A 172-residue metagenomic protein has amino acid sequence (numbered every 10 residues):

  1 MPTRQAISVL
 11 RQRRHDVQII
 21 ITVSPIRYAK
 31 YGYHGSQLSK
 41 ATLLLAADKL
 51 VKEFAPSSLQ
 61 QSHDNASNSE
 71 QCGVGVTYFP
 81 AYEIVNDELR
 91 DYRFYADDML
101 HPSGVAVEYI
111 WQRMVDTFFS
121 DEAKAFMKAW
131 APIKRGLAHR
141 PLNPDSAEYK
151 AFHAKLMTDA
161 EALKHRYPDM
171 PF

Functional and structural regions predicted by a protein language model:
M1-I7: A Trp-anchored, charged/polar loop motif used as the substrate-binding/catalytic surface of acyl/ester-handling
T3, L43, V107: Aromatic/hydrophobic pocket-lining residues that form the small-molecule binding cavity in soluble enzyme cores
S8-Q37, W130-L137, D159: Active-site segments of SGNH/GDSL-like serine hydrolases that catalyze O-acetyl group transfer/hydrolysis on lipids
Q18-I20, A41-A55, V74-D91, R113 (+1 more regions): Extracellular serine-dependent O-acyl
Y31, Y82, V105-E108: N-terminal targeting/trafficking signals and adjacent low-complexity tails
H34-T42, P102: Alpha-helix N-cap and loop-to-helix initiation/capping positions
A55-G75: Intrinsic disorder/low-complexity segments
Y95-H101, E108-F172: Conserved catalytic region of serine esterases and O-acyltransferases that act on ester linkages in lipids
